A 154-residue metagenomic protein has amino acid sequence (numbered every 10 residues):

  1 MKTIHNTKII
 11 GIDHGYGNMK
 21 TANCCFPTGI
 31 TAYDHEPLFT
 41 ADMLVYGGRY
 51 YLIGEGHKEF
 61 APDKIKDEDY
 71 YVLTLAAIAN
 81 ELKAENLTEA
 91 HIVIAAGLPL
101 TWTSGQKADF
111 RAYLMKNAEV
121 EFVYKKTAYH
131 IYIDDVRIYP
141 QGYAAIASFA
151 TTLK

Functional and structural regions predicted by a protein language model:
M1-K154: Nucleotide/phosphate-binding catalytic cleft detector across ATP-hydrolyzing and phosphate-transferring enzymes
